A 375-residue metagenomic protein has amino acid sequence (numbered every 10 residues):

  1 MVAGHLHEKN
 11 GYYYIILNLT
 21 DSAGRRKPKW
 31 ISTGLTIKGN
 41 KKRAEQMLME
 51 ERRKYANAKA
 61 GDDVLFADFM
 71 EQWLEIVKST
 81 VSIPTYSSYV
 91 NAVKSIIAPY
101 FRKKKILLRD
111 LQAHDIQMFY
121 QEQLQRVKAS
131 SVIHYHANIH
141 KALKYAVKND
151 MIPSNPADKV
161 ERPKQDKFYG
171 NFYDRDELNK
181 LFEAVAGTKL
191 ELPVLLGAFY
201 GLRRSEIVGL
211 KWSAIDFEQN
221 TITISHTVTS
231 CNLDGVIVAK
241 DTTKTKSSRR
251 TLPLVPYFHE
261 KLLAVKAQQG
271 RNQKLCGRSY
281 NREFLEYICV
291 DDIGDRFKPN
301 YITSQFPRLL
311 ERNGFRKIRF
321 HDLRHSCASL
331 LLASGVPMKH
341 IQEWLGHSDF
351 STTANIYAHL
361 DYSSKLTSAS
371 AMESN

Functional and structural regions predicted by a protein language model:
H7-Y12, L19-H114, V265-F284: N-terminal DNA-binding module of tyrosine recombinases/phage integrases
Y13-N18, A44, I222-I224, L254: Short beta-strand motif preference
K29, K38-G39, T221-T223, K240-A264 (+1 more regions): C-terminal catalytic core of Y-nucleophile DNA break-rejoin enzymes
N40, L74-M151, K167, R296-Y301 (+1 more regions): N-terminal core-binding DNA-recognition domain of tyrosine site-specific recombinases/integrases
I133, K148, I152-S154, D158-W212 (+6 more regions): Basic, Lys/Arg- and aromatic-enriched nucleic-acid-binding interface segment
K148, L195, F199, E206 (+3 more regions): C-terminal catalytic core of tyrosine-transesterase DNA break-rejoin enzymes
K180-A186, N232-A239, S334, N355-N375: DNA/chromatin major-groove-contacting recognition/catalytic segments
A214-T221, K317, V336-I356: Short, polar N-cap/turn motifs at the start of nucleic acid-interacting alpha helices
